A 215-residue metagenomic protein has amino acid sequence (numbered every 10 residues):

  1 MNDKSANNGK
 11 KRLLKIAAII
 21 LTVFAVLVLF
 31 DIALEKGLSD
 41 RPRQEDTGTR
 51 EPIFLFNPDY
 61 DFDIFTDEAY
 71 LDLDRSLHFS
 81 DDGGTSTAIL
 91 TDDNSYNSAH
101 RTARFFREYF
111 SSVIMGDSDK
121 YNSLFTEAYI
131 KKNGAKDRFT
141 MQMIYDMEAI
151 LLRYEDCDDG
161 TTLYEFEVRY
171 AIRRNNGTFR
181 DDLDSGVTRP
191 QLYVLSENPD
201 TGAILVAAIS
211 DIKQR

Functional and structural regions predicted by a protein language model:
M1-N8: Juxtamembrane low-complexity tails/linkers enriched in Ser/Thr-Pro and polybasic
N2, L13-L14, E108, Y145 (+1 more regions): Generic signature of intrinsically disordered, low-complexity, basic-rich segments and short cationic peptides
D3, F30, L34, Y96 (+2 more regions): Residue-level signal for functionally critical sites in structured catalytic/ligand-binding pockets
A6, L34, S80-D81, S95 (+3 more regions): Generic detector of intrinsically disordered, low-complexity, polar/charged segments
N8-I20, F24-D63, R153-R215: Exposed beta-sheet edge and beta->alpha loop/turn motif
I64-M143: Core segments of small alpha/beta cavity-forming domains
E127-A135, D146-A149, R173-N176, V187-T188: Short amphipathic alpha-helical surface micro-motifs
K136-T161: A short, amphipathic edge element
